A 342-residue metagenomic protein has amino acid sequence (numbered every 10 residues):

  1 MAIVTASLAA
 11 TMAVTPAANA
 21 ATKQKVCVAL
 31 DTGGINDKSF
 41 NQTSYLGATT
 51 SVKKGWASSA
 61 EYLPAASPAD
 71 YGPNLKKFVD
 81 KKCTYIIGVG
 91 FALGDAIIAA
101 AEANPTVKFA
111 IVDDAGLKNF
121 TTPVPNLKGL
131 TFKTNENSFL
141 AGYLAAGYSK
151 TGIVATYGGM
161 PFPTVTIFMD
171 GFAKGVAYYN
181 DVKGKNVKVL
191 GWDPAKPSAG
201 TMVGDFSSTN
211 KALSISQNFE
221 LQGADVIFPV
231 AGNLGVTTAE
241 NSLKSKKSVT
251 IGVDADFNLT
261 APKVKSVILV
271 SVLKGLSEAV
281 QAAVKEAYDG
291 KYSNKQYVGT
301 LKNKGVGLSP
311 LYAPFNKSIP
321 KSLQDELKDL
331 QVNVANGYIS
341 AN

Functional and structural regions predicted by a protein language model:
M1-A2: N-terminal export and membrane-targeting signals
A6-A17: C-terminal segment of classical bacterial N-terminal signal peptides
A20-N342: A residue-level marker of the well-folded mature domains of exported/periplasmic proteins
